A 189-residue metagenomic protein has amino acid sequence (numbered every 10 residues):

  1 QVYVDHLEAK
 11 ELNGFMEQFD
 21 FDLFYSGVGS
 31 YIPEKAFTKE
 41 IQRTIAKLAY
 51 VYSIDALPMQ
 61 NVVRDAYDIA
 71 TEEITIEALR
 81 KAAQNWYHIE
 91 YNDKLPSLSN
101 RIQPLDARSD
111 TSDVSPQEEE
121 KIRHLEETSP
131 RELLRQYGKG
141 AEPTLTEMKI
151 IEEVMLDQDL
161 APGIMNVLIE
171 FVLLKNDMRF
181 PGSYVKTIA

Functional and structural regions predicted by a protein language model:
V2-A189: Electrostatic interaction modules used in gene-expression and signaling proteins
